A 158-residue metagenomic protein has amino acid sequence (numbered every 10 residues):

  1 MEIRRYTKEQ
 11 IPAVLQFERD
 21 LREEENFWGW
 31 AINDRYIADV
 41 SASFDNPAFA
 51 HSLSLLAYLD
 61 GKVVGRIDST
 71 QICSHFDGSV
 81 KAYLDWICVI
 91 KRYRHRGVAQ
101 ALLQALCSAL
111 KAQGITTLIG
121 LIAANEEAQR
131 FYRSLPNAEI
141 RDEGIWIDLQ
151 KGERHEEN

Functional and structural regions predicted by a protein language model:
M1-Q16, F27: A short beta-loop-alpha structural element at the N-terminal edge of CoA-dependent acyl/N-acetyltransferase catalytic
R19-A42: Conserved GNAT-fold acetyl-CoA-binding loop/helix
S43-L56, Y83: A short helix-loop-beta-strand connector motif used in the catalytic cores of GNAT acetyltransferases and, in some
L56, K62-Q71, Y83, C88: Conserved beta-strand in the GNAT
I72-L84, R94, I140-R141: A conserved beta-turn-beta hairpin within the catalytic core of GNAT-like acetyltransferases that forms part
V89, H95-S108, S134: Conserved acetyl-CoA-binding loop-helix of GNAT-fold acetyltransferases
I119-Q129, W146-Q150: Conserved beta-strand-loop-alpha-helix junction that forms the acyl-donor binding cleft
Y132-E143: Conserved acetyl-CoA-binding loop of GNAT-fold acetyltransferases
